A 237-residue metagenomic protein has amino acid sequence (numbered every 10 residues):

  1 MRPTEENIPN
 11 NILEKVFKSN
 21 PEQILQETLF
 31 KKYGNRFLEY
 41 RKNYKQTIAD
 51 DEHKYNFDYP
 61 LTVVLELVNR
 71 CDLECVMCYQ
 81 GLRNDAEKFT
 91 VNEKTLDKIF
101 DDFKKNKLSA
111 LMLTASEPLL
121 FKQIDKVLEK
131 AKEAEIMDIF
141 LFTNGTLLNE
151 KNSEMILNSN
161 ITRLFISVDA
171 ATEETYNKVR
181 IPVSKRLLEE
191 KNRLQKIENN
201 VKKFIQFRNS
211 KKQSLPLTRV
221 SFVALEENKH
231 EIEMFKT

Functional and structural regions predicted by a protein language model:
R2-R163, K191, Q195: Conserved alpha-helical substructure of the radical SAM core
F121-T237: Conserved AdoMet/S-adenosylmethionine-binding subsite of the radical SAM
